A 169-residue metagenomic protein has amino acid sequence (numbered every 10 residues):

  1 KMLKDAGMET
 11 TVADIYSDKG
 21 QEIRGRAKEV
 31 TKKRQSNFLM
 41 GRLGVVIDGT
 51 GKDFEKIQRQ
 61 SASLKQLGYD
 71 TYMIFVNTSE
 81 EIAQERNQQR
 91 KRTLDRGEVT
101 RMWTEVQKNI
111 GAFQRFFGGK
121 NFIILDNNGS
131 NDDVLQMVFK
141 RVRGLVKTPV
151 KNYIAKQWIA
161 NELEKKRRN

Functional and structural regions predicted by a protein language model:
K1, T50, S79, N128: Anionic group-transfer/hydrolysis microenvironments
K1-L43, E55: Conserved substrate/cofactor phosphate-moiety recognition/catalytic segment in nucleotide-dependent phosphotransferases
N37-M40, S63-Y69: Conserved catalytic network of the ASCE P-loop NTPase/AAA+ motor domain
R42-V45, D70-Y72: Loop/turn-to-beta-strand initiation segments
I47-D48, M73-N77, I124-D126: Conserved beta-strand segments of the P-loop GTPase G domain that flank and frequently precede/overlap
D48-I57: Acidic, metal-coordinating catalytic cores used for nucleic-acid/nucleotide bond scission and strand-transfer chemistry
K52, K65-R86: Conserved phosphate-donor/acceptor-positioning beta-strand/loop module used by diverse small-molecule
E80-N169: Conserved GTP-binding G-domain of TRAFAC-class P-loop NTPases and closely related GTPase folds
